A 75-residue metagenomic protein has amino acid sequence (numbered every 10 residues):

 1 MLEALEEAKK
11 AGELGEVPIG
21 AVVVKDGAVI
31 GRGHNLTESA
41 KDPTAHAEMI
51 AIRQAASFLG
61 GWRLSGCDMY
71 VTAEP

Functional and structural regions predicted by a protein language model:
M1-L14: Short, basic/aromatic recognition patches
L2, G31-P75: Zn2+-dependent cytidine deaminase-like catalytic core
K9-K10, K25, K41: Context-gated lysine
G15-I19, S65: Short, basic and Ser/Thr-rich N-terminal targeting/leader segments
I19-G27: Short beta-strand scaffold segments in enzyme catalytic cores
